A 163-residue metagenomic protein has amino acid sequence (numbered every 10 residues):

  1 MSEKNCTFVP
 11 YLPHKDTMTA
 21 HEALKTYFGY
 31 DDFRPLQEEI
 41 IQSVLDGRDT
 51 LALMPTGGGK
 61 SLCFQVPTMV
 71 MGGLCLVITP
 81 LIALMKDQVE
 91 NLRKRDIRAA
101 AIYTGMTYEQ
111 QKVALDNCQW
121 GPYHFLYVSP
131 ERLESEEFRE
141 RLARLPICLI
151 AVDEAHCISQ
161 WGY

Functional and structural regions predicted by a protein language model:
T17-L53: Conserved pre-motif I regulatory segment
D46-A52, G73-L74, P122-H124: Pre-Walker A (Motif I) flank of P-loop NTPase domains
G47-V66, I78: Walker A/P-loop
P55-G57, E154-C157: Conserved helicase ATPase motor motifs in RecA-like P-loop NTPase domains
L76, I82-V128: Conserved nucleic-acid-binding Ia/Ib motif block in the N-terminal RecA-like helicase ATPase lobe
T107-L149, I158-Y163: Conserved helix/coil segment N-terminal to the catalytic DExD/H
